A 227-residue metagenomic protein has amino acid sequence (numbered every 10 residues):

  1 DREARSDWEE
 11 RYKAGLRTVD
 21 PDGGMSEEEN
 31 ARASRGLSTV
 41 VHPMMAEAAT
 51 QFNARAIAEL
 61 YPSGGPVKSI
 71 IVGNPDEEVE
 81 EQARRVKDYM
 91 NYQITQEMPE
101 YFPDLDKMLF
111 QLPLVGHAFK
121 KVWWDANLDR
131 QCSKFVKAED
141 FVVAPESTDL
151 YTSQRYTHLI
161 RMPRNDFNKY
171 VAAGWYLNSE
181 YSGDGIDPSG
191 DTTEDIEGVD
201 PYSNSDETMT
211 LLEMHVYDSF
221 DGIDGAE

Functional and structural regions predicted by a protein language model:
D1-E227: Extended, helix-rich architectural segments
